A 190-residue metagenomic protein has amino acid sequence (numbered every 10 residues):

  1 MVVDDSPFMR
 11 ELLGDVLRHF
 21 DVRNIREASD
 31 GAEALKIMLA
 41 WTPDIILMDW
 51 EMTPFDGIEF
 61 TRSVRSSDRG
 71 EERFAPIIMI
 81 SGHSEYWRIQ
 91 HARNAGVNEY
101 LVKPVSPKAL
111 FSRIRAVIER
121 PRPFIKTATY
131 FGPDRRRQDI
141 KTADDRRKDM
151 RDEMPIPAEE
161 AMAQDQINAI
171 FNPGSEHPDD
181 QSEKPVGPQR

Functional and structural regions predicted by a protein language model:
P7-R26: Two-component/phosphorelay signaling modules centered on CheY-like receiver
G14, E59, R73, S84-E99 (+2 more regions): Alpha4 helix (beta4-alpha4-beta5 surface) of REC/receiver domains from two-component response regulators
E27-K36, G57: Helix N-cap/capping motif at the beta->alpha junctions
W41-L47: Active-site beta3 strand of CheY-like receiver
T53-P54, E85, K103: The feature encodes the CheY-like receiver
V105-I118, R122, K126-T127: C-terminal output helix
E119-Q189: CheY-like receiver
